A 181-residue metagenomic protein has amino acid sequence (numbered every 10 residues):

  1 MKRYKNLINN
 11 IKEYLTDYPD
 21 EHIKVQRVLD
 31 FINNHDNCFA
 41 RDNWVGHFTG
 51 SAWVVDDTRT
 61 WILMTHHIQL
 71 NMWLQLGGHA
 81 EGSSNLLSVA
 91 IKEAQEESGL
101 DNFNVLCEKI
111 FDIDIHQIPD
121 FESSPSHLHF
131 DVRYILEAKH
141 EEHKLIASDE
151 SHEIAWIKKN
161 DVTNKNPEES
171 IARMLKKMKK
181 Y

Functional and structural regions predicted by a protein language model:
M1-K5, K179-Y181: Short, Lys/Arg-enriched, disordered terminal segments
Y4-L15: Generic N-terminal amphipathic, Lys/Arg-enriched alpha-helix
E13-S51: Acidic, metal-coordinating catalytic segment for phosphate/diphosphate chemistry, firing primarily on the Nudix
A40-Q75: N-terminal strand-loop-strand
M64-K92: Aromatic- and glycine-enriched beta-alpha-beta binding-site module
E81-S170: Unchanged
N166-Y181: Charged phosphate-binding loop/patch that engages nucleotide di/tri-phosphates or the phosphate backbone of nucleic
